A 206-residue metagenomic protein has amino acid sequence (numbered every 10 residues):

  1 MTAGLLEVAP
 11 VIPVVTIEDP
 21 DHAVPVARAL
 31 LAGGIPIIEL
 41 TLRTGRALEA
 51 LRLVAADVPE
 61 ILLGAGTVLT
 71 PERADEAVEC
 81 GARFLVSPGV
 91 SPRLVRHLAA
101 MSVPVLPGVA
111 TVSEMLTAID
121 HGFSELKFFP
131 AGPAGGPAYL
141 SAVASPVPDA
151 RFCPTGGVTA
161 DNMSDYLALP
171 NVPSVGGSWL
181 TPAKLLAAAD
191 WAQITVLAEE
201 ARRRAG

Functional and structural regions predicted by a protein language model:
M1-R83, A100, D149, A160-D161 (+2 more regions): Conserved N-terminal beta1-alpha1 strand-loop-helix module at the mouth
P10-V15, I38-L40, L63-G66, L85-S87 (+4 more regions): Hydrophobic faces of well-ordered beta-strands that scaffold small-molecule active sites in alpha/beta enzyme cores
L42-R43, V68, V90-S91, A110-T111 (+3 more regions): Short, ordered loop/turn segments at secondary-structure junctions
A50, E72-R73, R93-L94, S113-M115 (+2 more regions): Short acidic active-site motifs
F84-L94, K127-P137, N171-Q193: Glycine-rich phosphate-binding active-site loops on the catalytic face of alpha/beta enzymes
P88-A134: Histidine/lysine/aspartate-rich catalytic loop segments that bind and position anionic ligands
T117, P133, A138-G156: Shared catalytic-loop signature of beta/alpha-barrel
